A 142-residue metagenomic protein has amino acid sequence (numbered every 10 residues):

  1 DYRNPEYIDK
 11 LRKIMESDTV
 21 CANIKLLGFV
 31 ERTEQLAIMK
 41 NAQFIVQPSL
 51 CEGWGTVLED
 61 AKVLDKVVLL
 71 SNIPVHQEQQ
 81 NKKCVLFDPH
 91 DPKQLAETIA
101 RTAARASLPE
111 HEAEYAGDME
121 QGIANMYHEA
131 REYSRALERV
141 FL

Functional and structural regions predicted by a protein language model:
I8-T33: Nucleotide-activated donor-binding/catalytic signature segment of Leloir-type glycosyltransferases, i.e., the conserved
A37-A42: Short alpha-helical donor nucleotide-sugar binding micro-motif in glycosyltransferases
I45-V46: A short hydrophobic beta-strand element within the catalytic core of glycosyltransferases that build diverse glycans
L50: Aromatic "clamp/platform" in nucleotide-sugar-dependent glycosyltransferases that forms part of the donor/acceptor
L58, V63, V67-L70: Short hydrophobic beta-strand element within catalytic cores of glycosyltransferases and related nucleotide-activated
I73-L86: Short acidic/histidine- and often glycine-rich active-site loop of Leloir-type glycosyltransferases that engages
V85-K93, R101-A106: Conserved acidic donor-binding segment of nucleotide-sugar-dependent glycosyltransferases
S107-L142: A charged, aromatic-enriched C-terminal amphipathic alpha-helix characteristic of glycosyltransferases across folds
